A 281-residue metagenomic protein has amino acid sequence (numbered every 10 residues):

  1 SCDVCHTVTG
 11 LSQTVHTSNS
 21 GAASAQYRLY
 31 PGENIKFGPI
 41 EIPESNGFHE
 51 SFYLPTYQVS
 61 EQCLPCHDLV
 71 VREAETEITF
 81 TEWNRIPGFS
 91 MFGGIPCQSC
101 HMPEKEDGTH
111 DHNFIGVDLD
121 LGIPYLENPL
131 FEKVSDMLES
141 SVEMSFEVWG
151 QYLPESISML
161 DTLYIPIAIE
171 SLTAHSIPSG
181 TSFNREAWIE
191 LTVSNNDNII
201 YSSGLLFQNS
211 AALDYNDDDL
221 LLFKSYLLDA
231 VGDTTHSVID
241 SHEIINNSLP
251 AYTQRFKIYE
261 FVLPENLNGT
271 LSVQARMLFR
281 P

Functional and structural regions predicted by a protein language model:
D3-A251, I258-L267, S272-P281: Primarily the internal scaffold of c-type cytochrome electron-transfer domains, especially repeated/multiheme c-type
